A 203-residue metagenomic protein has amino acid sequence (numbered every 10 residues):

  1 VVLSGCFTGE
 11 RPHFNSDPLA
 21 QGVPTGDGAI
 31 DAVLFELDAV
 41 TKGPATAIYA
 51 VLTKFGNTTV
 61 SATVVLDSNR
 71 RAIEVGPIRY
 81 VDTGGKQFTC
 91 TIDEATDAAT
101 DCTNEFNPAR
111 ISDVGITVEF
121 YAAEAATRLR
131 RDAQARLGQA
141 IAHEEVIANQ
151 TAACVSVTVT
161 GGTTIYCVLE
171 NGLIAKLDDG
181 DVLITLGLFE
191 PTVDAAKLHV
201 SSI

Functional and structural regions predicted by a protein language model:
V2-R70, V200-I203: N-terminal leader/targeting segments and the immediate start of mature chains
G5-F7, T89-T91, D101-T103, A153-V155 (+1 more regions): Sequence contexts marking disulfide-bonded cysteines in secreted/extracellular proteins
P12, T96, F106-R110, T160 (+1 more regions): Secreted/processed peptides and extracellular or luminal domains of membrane proteins
D38-A39, S61-L66, I78-V81, G138-V146 (+1 more regions): Short, exposed beta-strand/loop patches in secreted or surface proteins that constitute
K42-A50, D67-I73, A148-S156, N171-K176: Short, hydrophobic/aromatic-rich segments at coil-to-beta transitions
T59-A123, V182: An acidic-aromatic
T127-I141: A short, amphipathic edge element
H143-I203: Gly/Pro-enriched, hydrophobic low-complexity segments that function as extracytoplasmic propeptides/linkers
